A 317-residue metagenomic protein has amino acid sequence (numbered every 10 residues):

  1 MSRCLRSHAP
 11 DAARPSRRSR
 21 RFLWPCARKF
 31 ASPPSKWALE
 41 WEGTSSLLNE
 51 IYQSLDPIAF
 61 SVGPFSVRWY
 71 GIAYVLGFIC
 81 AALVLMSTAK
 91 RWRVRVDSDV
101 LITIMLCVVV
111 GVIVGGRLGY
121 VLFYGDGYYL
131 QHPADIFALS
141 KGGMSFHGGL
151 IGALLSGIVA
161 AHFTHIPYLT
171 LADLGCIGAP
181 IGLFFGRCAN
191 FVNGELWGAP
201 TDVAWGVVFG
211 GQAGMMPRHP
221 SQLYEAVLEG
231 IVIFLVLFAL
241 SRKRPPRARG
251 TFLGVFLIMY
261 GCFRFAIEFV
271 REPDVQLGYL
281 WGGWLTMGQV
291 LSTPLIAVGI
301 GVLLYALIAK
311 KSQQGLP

Functional and structural regions predicted by a protein language model:
S7-H8, F22, P33: Short linear segments in intrinsically disordered or otherwise low-structure-confidence regions
A9-A12, A27, A31: Short hydrophobic alpha-helical segments enriched in small aliphatic residues
A12-R18: N-terminal polybasic/positive-inside topogenic patches
R18-R20, K29: Juxtamembrane/membrane-water interface recognition
W41-P317: Hydrophobic, membrane-interfacing alpha helices
